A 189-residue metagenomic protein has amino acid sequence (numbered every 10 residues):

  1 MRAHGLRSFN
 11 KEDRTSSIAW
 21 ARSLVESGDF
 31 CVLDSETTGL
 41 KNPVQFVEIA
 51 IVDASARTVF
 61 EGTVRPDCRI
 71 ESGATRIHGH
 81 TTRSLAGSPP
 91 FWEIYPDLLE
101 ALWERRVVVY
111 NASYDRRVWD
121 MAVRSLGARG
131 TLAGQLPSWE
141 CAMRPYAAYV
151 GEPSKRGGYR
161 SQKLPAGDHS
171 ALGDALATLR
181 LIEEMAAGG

Functional and structural regions predicted by a protein language model:
M1-L24: Short glycine- and acidic-rich boundary segments immediately preceding or forming the N-terminal edge of structured
F9-K11, S23, S27-F30, N42-E48 (+2 more regions): Metal-dependent phosphoesterase core characteristic of DEDDh/y 3'-5' exonuclease domains
E12, L85-W92, H169-L172: Conserved phosphate-coordination/catalytic loops
S17, I70, F91-I94: Amphipathic coiled-coil/heptad-repeat helices and related helical stalk/stem segments that mediate oligomerization
S35-P43: Short acidic, Gly/Ser-rich segments with clustered Asp/Glu that frequently serve as metal-coordination loops in enzyme
R76-D97: Metal-dependent phosphoesterase signature
